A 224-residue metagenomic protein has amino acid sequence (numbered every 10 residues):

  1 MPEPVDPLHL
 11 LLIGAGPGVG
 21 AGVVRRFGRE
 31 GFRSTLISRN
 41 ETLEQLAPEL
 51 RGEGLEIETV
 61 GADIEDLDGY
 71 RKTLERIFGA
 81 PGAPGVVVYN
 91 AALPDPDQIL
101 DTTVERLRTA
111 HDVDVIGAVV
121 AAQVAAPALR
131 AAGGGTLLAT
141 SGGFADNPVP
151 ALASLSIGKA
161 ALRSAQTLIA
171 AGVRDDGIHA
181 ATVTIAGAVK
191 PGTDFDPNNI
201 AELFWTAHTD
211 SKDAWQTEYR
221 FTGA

Functional and structural regions predicted by a protein language model:
G16-P17: Conserved glycine-rich cofactor-binding loop
G31-Q45: Conserved glycine-rich Rossmann-like NAD(P)H-binding loop of the short-chain dehydrogenase/reductase
L50-D68: Rossmann-fold cofactor-recognition segment
G79, V113-A131: Amphipathic alpha-helical dimer-interface segment in Rossmann-like NAD(P)H-dependent oxidoreductases
V88-P96: Conserved NAD(P)H cofactor-binding loop of Rossmann-fold oxidoreductase domains
L100-V119: Catalytic Tyr-X3-Lys loop
A110, R130, T136-A161, T167 (+2 more regions): Catalytic loop of short-chain dehydrogenase/reductase
S164-T167, D175-A224: C-terminal helical subdomain
